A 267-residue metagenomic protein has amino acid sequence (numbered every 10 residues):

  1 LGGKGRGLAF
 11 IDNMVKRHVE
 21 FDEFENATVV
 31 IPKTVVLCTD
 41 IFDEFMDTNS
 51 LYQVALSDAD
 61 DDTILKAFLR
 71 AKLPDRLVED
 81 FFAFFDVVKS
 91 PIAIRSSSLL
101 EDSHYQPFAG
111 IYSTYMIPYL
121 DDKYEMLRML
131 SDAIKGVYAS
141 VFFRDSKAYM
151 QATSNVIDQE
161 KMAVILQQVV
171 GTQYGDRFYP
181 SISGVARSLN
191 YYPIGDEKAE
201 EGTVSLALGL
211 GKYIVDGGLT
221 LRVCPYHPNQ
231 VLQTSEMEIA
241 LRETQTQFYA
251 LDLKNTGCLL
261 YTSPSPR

Functional and structural regions predicted by a protein language model:
L1-I165, Y174: N-terminal beta-alpha lobe that positions the nucleotide/phosphoryl donor in ATP/NTP-coupled carboxylate activation
S98, Q168-V170, G209-K212: A broadly conserved detector of short glycine/acidic/proline-rich loop/turn motifs that flank catalytic sites and bind
Y105-Q106, G175-Y179, V215-T220: Short conserved micro-motifs at the rims of enzyme active sites and ligand-binding pockets
G110, Y261-R267: Conserved small/polar residues in nucleotide/adenosyl-binding loops
L166, N190: Active-site glycine/GP-rich loop and adjacent strand/helix microenvironment that borders small-molecule binding pockets
A186-R187: C-terminal catalytic or substrate-handling cores of phosphate/nucleotide- and metal-cofactor-dependent proteins acting
K198-E200: Active-site loops and adjacent core secondary-structure elements that bind or stabilize anionic groups
V204-S263: Conserved catalytic alpha/beta cores of large enzymes that bind or transform nucleotide phosphates and polynucleotides
